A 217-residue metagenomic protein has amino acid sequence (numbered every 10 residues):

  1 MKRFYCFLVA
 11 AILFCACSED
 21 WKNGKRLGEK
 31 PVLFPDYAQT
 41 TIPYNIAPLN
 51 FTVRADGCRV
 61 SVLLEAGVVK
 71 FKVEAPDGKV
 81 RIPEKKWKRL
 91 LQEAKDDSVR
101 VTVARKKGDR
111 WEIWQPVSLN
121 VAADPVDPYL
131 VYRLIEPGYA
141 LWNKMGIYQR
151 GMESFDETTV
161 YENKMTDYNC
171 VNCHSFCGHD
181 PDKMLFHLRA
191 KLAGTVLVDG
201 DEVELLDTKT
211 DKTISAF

Functional and structural regions predicted by a protein language model:
M1-F4: Positively charged n-region of N-terminal signal peptides that target proteins for export
C6-C15: Bacterial N-terminal signal peptides
C17-F217: Sequence signature of WD/YWTD-type beta-propeller architectures
